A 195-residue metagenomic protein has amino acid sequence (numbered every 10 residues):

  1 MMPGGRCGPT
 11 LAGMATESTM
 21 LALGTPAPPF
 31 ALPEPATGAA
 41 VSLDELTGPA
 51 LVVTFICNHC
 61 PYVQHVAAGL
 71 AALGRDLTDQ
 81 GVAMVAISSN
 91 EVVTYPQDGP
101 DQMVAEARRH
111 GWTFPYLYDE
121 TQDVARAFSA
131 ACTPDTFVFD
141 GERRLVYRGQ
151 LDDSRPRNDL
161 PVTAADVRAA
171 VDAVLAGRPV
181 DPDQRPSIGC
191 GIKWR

Functional and structural regions predicted by a protein language model:
P3-Q184, G191-R195: Chalcogenol-based redox active-site neighborhoods
